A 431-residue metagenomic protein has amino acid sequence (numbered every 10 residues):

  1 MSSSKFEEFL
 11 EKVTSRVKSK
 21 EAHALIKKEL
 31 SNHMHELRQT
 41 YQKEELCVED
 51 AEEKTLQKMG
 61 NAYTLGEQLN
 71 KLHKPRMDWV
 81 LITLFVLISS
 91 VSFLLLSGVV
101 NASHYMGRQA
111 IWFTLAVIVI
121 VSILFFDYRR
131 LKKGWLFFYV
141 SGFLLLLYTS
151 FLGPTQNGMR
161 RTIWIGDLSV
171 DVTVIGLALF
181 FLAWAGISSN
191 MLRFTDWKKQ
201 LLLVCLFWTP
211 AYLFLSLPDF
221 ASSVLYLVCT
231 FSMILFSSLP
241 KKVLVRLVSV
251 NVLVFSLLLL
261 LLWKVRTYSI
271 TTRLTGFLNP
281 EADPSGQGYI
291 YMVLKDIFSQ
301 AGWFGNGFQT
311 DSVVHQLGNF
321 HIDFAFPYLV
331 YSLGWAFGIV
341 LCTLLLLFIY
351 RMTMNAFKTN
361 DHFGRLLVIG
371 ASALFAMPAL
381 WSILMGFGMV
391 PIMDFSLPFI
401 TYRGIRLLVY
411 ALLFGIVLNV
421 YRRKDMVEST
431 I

Functional and structural regions predicted by a protein language model:
M1-P75: Negatively charged linear elements and acidic catalytic determinants
T40-Q42, D50-N157, M352, S372 (+1 more regions): A structural signal for hydrophobic alpha-helical transmembrane segments in multi-pass membrane proteins
M106-G134, L177-L192, C229-K241, Y350-R351: Transmembrane alpha-helical segments and their membrane-water interfaces
I111, L115-A116, Y331-M352: Hydrophobic alpha-helical transmembrane segments
N190, F387-V390, F395-I431: A juxtamembrane structural motif centered on a specific transmembrane helix
L202-P210, A221-L262: Hydrophobic alpha-helical segments of polytopic membrane proteins
V248-G338: Hydrophobic, glycine- and aromatic-enriched re-entrant/interface helices and adjoining loop segments
N355-M393: Loop-to-helix entry and N-terminal half of a specific, functionally important transmembrane alpha helix in multi-pass
